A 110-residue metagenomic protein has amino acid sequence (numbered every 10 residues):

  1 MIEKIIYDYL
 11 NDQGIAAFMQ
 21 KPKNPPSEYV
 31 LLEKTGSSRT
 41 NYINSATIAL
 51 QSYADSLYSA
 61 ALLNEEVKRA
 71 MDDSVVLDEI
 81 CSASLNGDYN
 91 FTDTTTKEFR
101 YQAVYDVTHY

Functional and structural regions predicted by a protein language model:
M1-I15, N24-S27, E33-Y110: Charged, amphipathic alpha-helical segments and their flanking helix caps
K21: Acidic carboxylate-rich catalytic motifs and surrounding loops in phosphoryl-/glycosyl-chemistry enzymes
